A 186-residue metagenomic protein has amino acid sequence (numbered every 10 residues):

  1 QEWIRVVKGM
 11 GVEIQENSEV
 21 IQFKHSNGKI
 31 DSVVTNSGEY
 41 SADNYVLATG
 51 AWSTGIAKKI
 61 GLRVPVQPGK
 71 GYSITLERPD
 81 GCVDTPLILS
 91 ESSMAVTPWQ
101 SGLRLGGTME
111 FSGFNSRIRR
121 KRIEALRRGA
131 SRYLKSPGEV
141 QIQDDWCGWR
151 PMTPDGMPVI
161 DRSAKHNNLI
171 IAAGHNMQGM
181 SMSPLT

Functional and structural regions predicted by a protein language model:
Q1-D43: Helical element adjacent to the flavin cofactor pocket in flavoenzyme catalytic cores
Q1-M10, T108-F111, N167, A173: Helix-loop-beta segment of a Rossmann-like dinucleotide-binding subdomain
Q1-R5, Q15, R117-A125, S181: Short beta-strand to alpha-helix junction loop
S18, G50-A51, P184: Alpha-helix N-cap/helix-start capping motif
I21, D31, Y40, T54 (+5 more regions): Glycine-centered loop/turn positions within well-structured domains that cap or flank conserved ligand/cofactor-binding
F23-H25, S32-V83: Central helical "cap/lid" subdomain
N44, P65, G113-R120, I170-T186: A conserved FAD-binding loop/helix module that cradles the flavin
K59-Q67, L76-L169: Active-site lid/adjacent beta-loop-alpha segment flanking the redox-cofactor pocket in flavoenzymes
